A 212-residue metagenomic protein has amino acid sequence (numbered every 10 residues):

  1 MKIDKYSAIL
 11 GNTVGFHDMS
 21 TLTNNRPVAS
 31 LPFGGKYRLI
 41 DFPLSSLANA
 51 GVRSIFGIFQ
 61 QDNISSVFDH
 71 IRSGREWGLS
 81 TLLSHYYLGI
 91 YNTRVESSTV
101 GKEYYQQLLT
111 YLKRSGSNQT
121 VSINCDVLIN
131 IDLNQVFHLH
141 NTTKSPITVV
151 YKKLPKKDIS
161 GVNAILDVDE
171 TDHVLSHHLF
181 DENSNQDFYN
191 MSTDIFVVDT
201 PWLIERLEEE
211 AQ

Functional and structural regions predicted by a protein language model:
M1-Q212: Unchanged
